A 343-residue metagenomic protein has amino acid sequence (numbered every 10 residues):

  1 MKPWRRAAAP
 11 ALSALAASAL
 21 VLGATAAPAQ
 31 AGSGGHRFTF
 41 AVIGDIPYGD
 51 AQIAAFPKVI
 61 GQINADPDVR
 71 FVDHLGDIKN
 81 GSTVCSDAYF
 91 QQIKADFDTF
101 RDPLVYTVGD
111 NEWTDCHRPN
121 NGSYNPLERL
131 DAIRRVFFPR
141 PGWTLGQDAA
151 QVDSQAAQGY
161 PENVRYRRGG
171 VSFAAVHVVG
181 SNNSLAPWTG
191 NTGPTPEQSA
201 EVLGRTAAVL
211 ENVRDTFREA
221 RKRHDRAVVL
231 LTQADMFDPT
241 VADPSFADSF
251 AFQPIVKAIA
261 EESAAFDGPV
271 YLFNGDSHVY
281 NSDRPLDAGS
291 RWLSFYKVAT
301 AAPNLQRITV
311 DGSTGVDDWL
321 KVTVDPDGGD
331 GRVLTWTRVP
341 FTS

Functional and structural regions predicted by a protein language model:
M1-L15: N-terminal export and membrane-targeting signals
A7-P10, A19-G34: C-terminal region of N-terminal signal peptides and the immediate post-cleavage residues of exported proteins
A31-Y89, D225: N-terminal active-site segment of His-dependent metallophosphoesterases
H36, Q52-I60, L75, S86-D96 (+3 more regions): Stable alpha-helical elements in mature extracytoplasmic
T39-G44, R70-G76, N80, P103-V108 (+7 more regions): Structural recognition of the beta-strand scaffold that forms the well-ordered cores of secreted hydrolase catalytic
N64-F71, A174, G190-L286: His/acidic metal-ligating clusters that form di-metal
V84, Y89-R205, D287-T314, W319-T323: Extended active-site neighborhood of metal-dependent phosphoesterases/phosphodiesterases
D318-S343: A short C-terminal boundary segment appended to hydrolase-like catalytic domains
